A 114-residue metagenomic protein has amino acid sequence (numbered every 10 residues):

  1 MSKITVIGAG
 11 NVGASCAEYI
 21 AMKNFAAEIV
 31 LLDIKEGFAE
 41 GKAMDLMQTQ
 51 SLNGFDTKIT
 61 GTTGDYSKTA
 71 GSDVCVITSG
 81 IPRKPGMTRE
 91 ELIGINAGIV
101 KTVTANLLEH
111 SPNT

Functional and structural regions predicted by a protein language model:
M1-I4: Extreme N-terminal starter segment of soluble prokaryotic enzymes
A9-G10: Glycine-rich Rossmann-fold phosphate-binding loop(s) that bind the pyrophosphate of adenine dinucleotide cofactors
G13-A14: N-terminal Rossmann-fold NAD(P) dinucleotide-binding loop
I20: Aromatic pocket-lining residues of Rossmann-like dinucleotide-binding sites
I34-S72: Conserved N-terminal Rossmann-fold NAD(P) cofactor-binding segment
S79-I81: Conserved NAD(P)H cofactor-binding loop of Rossmann-fold oxidoreductase domains
T88-T114: Rossmann-like NAD(P)(H) cofactor-binding subdomain of soluble oxidoreductases
